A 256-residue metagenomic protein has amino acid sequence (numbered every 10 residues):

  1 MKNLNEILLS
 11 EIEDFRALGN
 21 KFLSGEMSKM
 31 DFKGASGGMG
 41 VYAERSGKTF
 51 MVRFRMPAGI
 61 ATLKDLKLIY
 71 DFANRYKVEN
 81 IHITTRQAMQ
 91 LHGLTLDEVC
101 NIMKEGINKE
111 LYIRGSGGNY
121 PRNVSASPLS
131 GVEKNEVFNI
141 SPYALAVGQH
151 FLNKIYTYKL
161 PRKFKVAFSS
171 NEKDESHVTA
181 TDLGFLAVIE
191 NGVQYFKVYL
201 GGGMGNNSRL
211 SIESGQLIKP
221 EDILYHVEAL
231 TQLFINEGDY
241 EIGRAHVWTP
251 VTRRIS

Functional and structural regions predicted by a protein language model:
M1-Y70: Gly/Thr-rich phosphate-binding loop signature of adenosyl cofactor/nucleotide-binding cores
K2, Y158-R244: Mobile "lid/hinge" segments at catalytic clefts and subdomain interfaces of large enzymes
L23-M27, T49-V193, Y225: Small-residue-enriched alpha-helical segments and adjacent helix-cap loops that form tight helix-helix packing
V41-S46, K77-I83, N236-E241: Short, flexible, solvent-exposed loop/turn segments with mixed acidic/basic and small polar residues
L111, I235-N236, T252: Non-catalytic alpha-helical coupling and interface elements of nucleotide-dependent molecular machines and regulators
N153, A245-H246: Intrinsic, low-complexity polybasic segments
W248-S256: Positively charged, low-complexity/disordered segments
